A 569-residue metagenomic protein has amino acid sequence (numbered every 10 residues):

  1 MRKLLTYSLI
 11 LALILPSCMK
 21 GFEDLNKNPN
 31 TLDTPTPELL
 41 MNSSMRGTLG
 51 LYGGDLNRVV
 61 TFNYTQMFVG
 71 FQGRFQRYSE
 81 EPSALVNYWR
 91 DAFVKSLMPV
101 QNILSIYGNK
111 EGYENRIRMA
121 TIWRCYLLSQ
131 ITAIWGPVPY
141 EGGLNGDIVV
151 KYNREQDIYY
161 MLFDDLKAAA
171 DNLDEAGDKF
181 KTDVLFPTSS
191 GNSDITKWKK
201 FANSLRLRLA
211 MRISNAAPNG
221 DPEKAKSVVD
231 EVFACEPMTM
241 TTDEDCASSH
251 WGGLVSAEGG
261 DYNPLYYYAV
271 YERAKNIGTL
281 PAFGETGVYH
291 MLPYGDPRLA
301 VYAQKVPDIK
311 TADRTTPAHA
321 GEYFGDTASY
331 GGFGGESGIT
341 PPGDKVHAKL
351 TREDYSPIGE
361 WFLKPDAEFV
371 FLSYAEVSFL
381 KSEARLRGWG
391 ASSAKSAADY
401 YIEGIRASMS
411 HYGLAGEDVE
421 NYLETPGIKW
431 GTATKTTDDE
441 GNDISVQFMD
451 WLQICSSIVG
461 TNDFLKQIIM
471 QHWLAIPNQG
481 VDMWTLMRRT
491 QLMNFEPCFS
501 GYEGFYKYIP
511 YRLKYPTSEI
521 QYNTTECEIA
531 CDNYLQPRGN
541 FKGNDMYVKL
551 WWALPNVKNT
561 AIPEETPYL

Functional and structural regions predicted by a protein language model:
M1-K27: Bacterial Sec-dependent N-terminal signal peptides
C18-E23, F68-Q76, T132-P139, N421-D443: Short, compositionally biased low-complexity segments
C18-Q66, G70-Q72, Q76, N87 (+4 more regions): Membrane-proximal, proline-rich intrinsically disordered regions
P35, V69-G416, I458-D463, T566-Y568: Structured, solvent-exposed acidic/aromatic patches
S408-L569: C-terminal functional modules
